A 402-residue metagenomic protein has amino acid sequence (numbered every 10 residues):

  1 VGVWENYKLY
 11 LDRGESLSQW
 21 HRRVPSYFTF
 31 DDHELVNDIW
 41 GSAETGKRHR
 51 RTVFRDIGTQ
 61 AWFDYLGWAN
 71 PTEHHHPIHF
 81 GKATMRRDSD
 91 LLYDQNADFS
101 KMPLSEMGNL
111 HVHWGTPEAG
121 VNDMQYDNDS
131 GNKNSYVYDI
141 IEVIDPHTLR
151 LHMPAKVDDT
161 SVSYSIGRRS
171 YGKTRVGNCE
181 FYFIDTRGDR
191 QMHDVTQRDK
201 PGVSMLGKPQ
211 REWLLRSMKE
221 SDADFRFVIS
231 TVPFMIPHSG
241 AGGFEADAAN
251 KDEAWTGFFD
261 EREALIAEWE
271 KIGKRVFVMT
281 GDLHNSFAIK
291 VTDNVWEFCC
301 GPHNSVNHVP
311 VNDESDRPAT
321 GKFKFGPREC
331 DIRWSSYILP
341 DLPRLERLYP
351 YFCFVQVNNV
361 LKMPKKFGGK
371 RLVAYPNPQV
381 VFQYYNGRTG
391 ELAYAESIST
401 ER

Functional and structural regions predicted by a protein language model:
V1-R402: Long, structured stretches of catalytic cores involved in phosphate-ester chemistry, encompassing
